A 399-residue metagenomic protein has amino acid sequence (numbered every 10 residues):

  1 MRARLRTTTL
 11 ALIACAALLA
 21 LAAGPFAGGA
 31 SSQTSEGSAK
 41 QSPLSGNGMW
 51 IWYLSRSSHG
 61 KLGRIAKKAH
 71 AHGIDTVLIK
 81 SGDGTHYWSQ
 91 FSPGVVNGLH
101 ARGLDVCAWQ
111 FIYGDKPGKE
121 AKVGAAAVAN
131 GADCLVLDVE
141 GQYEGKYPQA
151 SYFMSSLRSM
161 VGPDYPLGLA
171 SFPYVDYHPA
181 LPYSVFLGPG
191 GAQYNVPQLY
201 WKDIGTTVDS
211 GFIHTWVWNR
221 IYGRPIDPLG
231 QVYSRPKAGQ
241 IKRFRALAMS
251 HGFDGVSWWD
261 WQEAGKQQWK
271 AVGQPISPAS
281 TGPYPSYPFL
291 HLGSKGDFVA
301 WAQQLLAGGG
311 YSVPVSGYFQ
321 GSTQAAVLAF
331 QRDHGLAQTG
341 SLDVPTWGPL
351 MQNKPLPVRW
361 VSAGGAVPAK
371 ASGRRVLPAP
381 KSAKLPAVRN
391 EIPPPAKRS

Functional and structural regions predicted by a protein language model:
Q33-D83, Q110-G114, G168-P173, Y233: Boundary/entry segment of secreted carbohydrate-active catalytic domains
M49-Y53, D105-K116, M154-A180, R224-R235: Aromatic-lined carbohydrate-recognition surfaces of secreted/lumenal glycan-active proteins
W52-S57, Q274-G317, L356-R398: Acidic, Ser/Thr/Pro/Gly-enriched interdomain connector segments
L54-A71, K116-A129, V175-G188, D209-G211 (+1 more regions): Short, acidic/polar
D75-D83, V123-Q149, S257: Active-site groove signature of glycoside hydrolases
I79-F111, G145-L167: Aromatic-lined substrate-binding rim segments of carbohydrate-active enzymes
Y200-I204, R224-T281: Substrate-binding cleft of secreted/luminal carbohydrate-active enzymes
L290-Q352: Short acidic, glycine/serine/threonine-rich helix-capping segments at coil-helix boundaries
